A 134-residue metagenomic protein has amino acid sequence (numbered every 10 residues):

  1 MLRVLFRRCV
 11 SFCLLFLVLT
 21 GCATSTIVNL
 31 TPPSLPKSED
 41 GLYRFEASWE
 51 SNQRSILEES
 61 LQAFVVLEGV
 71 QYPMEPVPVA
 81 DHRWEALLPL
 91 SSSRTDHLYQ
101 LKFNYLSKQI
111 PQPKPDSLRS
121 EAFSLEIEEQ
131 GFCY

Functional and structural regions predicted by a protein language model:
M1-A23: Sec-dependent bacterial lipoprotein signal peptides
C22-Y134: Glycan-association/targeting regions that enable binding to alpha-glucans and other polysaccharides
